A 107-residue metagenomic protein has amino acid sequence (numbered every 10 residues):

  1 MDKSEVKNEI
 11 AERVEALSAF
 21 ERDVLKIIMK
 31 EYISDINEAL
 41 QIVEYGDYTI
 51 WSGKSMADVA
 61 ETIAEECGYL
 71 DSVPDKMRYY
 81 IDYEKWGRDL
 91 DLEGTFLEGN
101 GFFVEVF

Functional and structural regions predicted by a protein language model:
M1-C67: Mixed-charge (acidic/basic) macromolecular-recognition segments
K54-F107: Acidic, proline/glycine-rich low-complexity IDRs
